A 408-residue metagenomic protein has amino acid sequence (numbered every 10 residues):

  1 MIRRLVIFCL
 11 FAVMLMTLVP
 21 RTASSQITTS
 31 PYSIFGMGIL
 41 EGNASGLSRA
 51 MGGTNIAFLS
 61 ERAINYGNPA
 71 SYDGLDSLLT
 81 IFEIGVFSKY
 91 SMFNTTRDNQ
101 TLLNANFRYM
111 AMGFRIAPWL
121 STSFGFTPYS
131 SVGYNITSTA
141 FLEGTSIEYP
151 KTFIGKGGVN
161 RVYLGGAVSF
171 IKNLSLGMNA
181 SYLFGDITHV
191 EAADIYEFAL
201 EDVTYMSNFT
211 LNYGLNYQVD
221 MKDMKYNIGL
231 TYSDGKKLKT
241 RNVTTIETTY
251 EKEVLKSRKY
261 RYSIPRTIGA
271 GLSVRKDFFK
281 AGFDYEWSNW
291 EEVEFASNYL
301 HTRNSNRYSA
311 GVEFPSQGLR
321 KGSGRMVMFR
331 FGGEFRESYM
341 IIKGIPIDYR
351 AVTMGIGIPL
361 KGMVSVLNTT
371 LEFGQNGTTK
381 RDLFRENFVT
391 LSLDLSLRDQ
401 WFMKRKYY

Functional and structural regions predicted by a protein language model:
M1-R3: N-terminal secretory signal peptides that target proteins for export/translocation
V6-C9, P31-S33: Short helix-onset patch at the extreme N-terminus, typifying the N->h transition of secretory signal peptides
F8-T17: Bacterial N-terminal signal peptides
V19-S25: Sec/Tat signal peptide C-region and signal peptidase I cleavage site
Q26-Y408: Subset of outer-membrane beta-barrel
